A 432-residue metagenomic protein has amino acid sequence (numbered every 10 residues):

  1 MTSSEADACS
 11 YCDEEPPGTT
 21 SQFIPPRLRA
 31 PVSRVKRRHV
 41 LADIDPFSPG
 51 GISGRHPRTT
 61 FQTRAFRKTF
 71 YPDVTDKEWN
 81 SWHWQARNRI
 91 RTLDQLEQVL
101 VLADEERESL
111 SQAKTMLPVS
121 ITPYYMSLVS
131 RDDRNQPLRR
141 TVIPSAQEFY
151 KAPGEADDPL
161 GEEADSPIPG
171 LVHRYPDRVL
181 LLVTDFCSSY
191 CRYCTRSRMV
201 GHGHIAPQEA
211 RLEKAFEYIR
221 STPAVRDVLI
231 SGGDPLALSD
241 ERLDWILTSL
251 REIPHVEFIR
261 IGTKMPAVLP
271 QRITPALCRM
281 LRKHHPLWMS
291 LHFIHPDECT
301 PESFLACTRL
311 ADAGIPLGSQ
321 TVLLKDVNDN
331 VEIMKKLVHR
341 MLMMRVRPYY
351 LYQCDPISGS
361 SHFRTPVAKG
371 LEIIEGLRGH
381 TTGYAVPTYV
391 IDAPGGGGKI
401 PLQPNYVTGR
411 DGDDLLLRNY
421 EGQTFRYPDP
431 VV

Functional and structural regions predicted by a protein language model:
T2-H173: Flexible, acidic/Gly-rich N-terminal and inter-domain linker regions that tether and position cofactor-handling modules
Y125, C191, Y349: Conserved, mostly hydrophobic/aromatic
H173-A210, I261: Canonical Radical SAM [4Fe-4S] cluster-binding loop centered on the CxxxCxxC motif and its immediate flanking residues
L181, V228-I230: Hydrophobic positions in the central parallel beta-sheet of the AAA+
Y193-T195, E241-R242, I273, L402: Short acidic, glycine/serine/threonine-rich loops at helix termini
L212-D227, L236-T381: Conserved AdoMet/S-adenosylmethionine-binding subsite of the radical SAM
E372-V432: C-terminal accessory regions of radical SAM enzymes
